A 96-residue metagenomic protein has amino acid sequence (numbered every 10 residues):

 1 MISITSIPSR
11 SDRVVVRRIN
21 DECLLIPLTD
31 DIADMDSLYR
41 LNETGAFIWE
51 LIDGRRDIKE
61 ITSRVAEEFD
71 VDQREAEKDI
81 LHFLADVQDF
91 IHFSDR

Functional and structural regions predicted by a protein language model:
M1-D21: Hydrophobic packing positions characteristic of elongated beta-solenoid/beta-helix-type spike/fiber shafts
I4, D31-R96: Long, charge-rich, low-complexity alpha-helical segments
E22-L28: Intrinsically disordered, low-complexity serine/threonine- and proline-rich regulatory segments
